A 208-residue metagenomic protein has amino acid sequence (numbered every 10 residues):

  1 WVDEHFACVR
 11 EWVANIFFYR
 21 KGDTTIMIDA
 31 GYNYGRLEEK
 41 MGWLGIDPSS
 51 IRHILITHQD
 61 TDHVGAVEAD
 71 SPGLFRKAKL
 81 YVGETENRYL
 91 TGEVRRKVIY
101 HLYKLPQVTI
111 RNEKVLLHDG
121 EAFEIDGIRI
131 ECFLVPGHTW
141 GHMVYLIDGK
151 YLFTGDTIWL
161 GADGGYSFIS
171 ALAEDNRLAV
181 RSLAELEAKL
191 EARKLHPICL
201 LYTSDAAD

Functional and structural regions predicted by a protein language model:
W1-F6, H101-L105, D126-I128: Short Pro/Gly-enriched beta-strand edge/turn motifs at strand-loop
W1-L44, V144-G155, W159-G161: Conserved beta-strand hairpin/beta-sheet module of binuclear metal-dependent hydrolase folds, prominently
T24, T85, E121, I128 (+1 more regions): Well-ordered beta-strand scaffold positions
I26-D29, L55, C132-L134: Short catalytic-loop micro-motif centered on adjacent basic/acidic residues
Y34-R36, G42-E121: Active-site HxH/HxHxD metal-binding segment of metal-dependent hydrolases
R129-P136, W140-L201: Metallo-beta-lactamase
Y202-D208: Conserved small/polar residues in nucleotide/adenosyl-binding loops
